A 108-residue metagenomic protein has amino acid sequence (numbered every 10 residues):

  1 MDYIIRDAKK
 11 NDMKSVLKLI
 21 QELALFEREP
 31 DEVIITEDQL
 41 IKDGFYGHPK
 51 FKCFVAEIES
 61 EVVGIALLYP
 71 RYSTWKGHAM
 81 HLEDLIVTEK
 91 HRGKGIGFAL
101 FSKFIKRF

Functional and structural regions predicted by a protein language model:
I4-V16: A short beta-loop-alpha structural element at the N-terminal edge of CoA-dependent acyl/N-acetyltransferase catalytic
A8, L85-V87: Hydrophobic adenine-recognition pocket in adenosine-nucleotide-binding enzymes
S15-E22, Q39, A99, K103: Alpha-helical elements of Rossmann-like donor-binding domains used by nucleotide-donor carbohydrate transfer enzymes
I20-D43: Conserved GNAT-fold acetyl-CoA-binding loop/helix
G44-V55: A short helix-loop-beta-strand connector motif used in the catalytic cores of GNAT acetyltransferases and, in some
V55, E61-Y69: Conserved beta-strand in the GNAT
Y72-L82, R92: A conserved beta-turn-beta hairpin within the catalytic core of GNAT-like acetyltransferases that forms part
V87, G93-K106: Conserved acetyl-CoA-binding loop-helix of GNAT-fold acetyltransferases
